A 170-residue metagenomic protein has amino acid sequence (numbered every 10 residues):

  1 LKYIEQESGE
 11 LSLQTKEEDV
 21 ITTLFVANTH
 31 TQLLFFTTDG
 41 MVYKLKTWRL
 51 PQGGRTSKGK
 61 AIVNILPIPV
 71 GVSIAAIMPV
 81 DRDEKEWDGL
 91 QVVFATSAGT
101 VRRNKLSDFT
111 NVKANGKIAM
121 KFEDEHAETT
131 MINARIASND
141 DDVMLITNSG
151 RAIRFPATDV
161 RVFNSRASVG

Functional and structural regions predicted by a protein language model:
L1-G170: Short, structured "edge-of-domain" segments at secondary-structure transitions
